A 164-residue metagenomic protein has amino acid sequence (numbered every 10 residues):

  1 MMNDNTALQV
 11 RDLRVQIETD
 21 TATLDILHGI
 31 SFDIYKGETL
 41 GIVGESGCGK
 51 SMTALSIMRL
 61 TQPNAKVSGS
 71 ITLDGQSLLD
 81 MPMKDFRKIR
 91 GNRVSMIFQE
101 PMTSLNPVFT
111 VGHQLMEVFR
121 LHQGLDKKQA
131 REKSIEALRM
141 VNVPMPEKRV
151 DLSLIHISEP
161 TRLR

Functional and structural regions predicted by a protein language model:
M1-E18: ABC-family P-loop ATPase nucleotide-binding domain
L8, L27-G29, I89: Conserved structural motif at the start of ABC-family nucleotide-binding domains
V43-G44: The feature captures the beta-strand-to-loop junction immediately N-terminal to the Walker
K66-S77: Conserved ABC transporter NBD signature motif
L78-S95, H113, L121, K127: ABC ATPase NBD coupling module
P107-E117, V150-D151: Short coil-to-helix segment of the ABC ATPase nucleotide-binding domain corresponding to the Q-loop/switch region
Q129-K148: Conserved ABC ATPase "signature" region
I155-R164: Single conserved hydrophobic/aromatic residue that forms the stacking wall/gate of nucleotide- or nucleobase-binding
